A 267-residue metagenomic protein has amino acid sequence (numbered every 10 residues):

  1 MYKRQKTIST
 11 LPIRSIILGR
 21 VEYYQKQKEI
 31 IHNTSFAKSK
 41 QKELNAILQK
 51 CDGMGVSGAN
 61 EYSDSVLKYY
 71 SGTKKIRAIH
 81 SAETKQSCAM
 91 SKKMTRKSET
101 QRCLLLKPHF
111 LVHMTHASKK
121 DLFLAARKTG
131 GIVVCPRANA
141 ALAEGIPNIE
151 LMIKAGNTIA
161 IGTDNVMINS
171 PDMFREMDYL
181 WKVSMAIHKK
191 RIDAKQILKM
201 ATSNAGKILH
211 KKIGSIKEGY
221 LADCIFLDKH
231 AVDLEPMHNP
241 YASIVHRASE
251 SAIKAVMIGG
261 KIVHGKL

Functional and structural regions predicted by a protein language model:
R4-H109: Metal-coordinating catalytic core of metallo-dependent amide/deamination hydrolases
R20-E22, R137, D164: Cofactor-binding loop segments of dinucleotide-utilizing enzymes, especially the Rossmann-like FAD- and NAD(P)+-binding
C51, K128, A222: An anion/phosphate-binding loop that grips the pyrophosphate of nucleotide cofactors and donors
V56, I79, L111-H113, V134 (+2 more regions): Conserved beta-strand positions
S65, S81-G130, C135-M152, I168-R175: Catalytic core of soluble alpha/beta enzymes
S98, C103-L106, P147-A231, R247-A248: His/Asp/Glu-enriched, well-ordered alpha-helical/loop segment that forms or immediately abuts the divalent-metal
L221-L267: C-terminal cap of metal-dependent C-N hydrolases
